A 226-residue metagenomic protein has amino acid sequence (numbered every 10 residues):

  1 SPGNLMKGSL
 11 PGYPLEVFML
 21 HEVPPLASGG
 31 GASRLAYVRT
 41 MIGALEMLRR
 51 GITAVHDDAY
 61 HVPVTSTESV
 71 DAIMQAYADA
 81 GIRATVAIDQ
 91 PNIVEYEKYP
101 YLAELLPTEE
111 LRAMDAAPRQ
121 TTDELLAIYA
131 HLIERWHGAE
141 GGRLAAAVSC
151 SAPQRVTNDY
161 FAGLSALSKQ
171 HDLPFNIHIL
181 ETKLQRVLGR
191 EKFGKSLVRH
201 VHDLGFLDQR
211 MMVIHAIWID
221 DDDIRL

Functional and structural regions predicted by a protein language model:
S1-M6: Glycine-rich, small/polar surface segments that engage phosphate groups of diverse ligands
K7-D58, P63-R83, E124-G141: Alpha-helical scaffold segments that flank or form the walls of functional sites
K7-G12, Q90-I93, W218-I219: Short glycine-enriched loops at secondary-structure junctions
Y60-H61, N92, L226: Low-complexity, compositionally biased segments
E68-A216: Metal-coordinating catalytic core of metallo-dependent amide/deamination hydrolases
D222-D223: Short acidic active-site motifs
